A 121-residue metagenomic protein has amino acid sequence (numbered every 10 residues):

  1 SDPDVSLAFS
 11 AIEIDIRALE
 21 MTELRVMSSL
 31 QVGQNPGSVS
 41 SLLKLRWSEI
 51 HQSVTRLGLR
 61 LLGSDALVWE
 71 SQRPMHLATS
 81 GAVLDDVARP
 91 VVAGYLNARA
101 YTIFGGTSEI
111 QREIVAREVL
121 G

Functional and structural regions predicted by a protein language model:
S1-G121: Alpha-helical interface subdomain recognition
